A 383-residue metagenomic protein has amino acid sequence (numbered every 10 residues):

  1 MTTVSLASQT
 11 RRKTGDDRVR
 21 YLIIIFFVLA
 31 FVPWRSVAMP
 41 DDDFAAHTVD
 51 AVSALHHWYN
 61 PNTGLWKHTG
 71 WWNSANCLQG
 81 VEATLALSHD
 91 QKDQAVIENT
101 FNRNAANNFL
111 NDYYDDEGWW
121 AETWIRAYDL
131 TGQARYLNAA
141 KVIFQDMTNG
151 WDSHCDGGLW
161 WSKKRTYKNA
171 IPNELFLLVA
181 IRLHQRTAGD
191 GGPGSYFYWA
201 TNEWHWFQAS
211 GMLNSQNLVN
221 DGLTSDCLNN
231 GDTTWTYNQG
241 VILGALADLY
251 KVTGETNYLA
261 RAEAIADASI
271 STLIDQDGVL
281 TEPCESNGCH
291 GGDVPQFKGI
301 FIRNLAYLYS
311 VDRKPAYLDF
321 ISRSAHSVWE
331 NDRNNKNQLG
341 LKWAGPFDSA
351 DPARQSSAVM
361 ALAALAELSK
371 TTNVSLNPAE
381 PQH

Functional and structural regions predicted by a protein language model:
M1-V19: N-terminal secretory signal peptides that target proteins for export/translocation
Y21-P33: Cleavable N-terminal signal peptides of Sec/SRP-targeted secreted and luminal proteins
M39-A121, A127-L130, Y136, K168 (+1 more regions): CBM-like carbohydrate-recognition segments
A54, A83, R103, R126 (+14 more regions): Alpha-helical scaffold segments in carbohydrate-active enzymes
S88, T131, A180-L183, T187-D190 (+3 more regions): Long alpha-helical scaffolds in large eukaryotic adaptor/regulatory proteins, encompassing alpha-solenoid repeat systems
Q91, L130-R135, G189-S195, T256: Short coil/turn and helix-start
A95-R186, Y198-T201: Extended ligand-binding groove/face enriched in aromatic
N173, A180-H184, P193-L249: Active-site cradle of extracellular carbohydrate-active enzymes
